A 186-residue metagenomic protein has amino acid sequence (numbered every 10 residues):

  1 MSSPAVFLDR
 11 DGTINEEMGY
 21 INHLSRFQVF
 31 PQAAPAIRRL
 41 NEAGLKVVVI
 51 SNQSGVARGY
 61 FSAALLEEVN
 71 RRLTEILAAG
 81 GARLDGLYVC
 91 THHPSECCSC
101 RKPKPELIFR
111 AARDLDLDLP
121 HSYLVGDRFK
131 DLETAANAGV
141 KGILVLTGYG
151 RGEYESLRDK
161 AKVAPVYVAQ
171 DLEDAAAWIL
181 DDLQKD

Functional and structural regions predicted by a protein language model:
M1-R10, E42, A169, E173 (+1 more regions): Non-catalytic pre-domain segments flanking phosphatase-related domains
M1-V48: Active-site neighborhood of HAD-like aspartate-dependent phosphohydrolases
A33, I37-N70, R83-S99, A135: Substrate-recognition element of Asp-dependent hydrolases with the DxDx(T/V) motif
N52-Q53, L146-Y149, L172: Short secondary-structure boundary segments
G59-T74, S99-D114, I143: Short, electropositive alpha-helical surface patch
K102-L132: Conserved Lys-Pro-Asp/Glu-containing loop-to-beta segment of HAD-superfamily phosphomonoesterases, centered on
V125-Y167: Acidic, Mg2+-coordinating phosphoryl-transfer loop and its flanking beta/alpha structural elements, shared across
